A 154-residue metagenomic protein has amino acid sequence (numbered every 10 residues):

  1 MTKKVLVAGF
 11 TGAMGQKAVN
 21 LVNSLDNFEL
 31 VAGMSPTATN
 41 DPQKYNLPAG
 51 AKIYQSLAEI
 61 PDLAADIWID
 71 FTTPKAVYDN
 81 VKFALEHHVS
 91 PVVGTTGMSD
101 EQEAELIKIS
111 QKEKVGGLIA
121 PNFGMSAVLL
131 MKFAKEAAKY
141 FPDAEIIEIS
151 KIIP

Functional and structural regions predicted by a protein language model:
T2-V5: Extreme N-terminal starter segment of soluble prokaryotic enzymes
A8-T11, G15-V19: N-terminal Rossmann NAD(P)H-binding glycine-rich loop of SDR-like oxidoreductase domains
S24-N46: NAD(P)-binding Rossmann-fold cofactor-contacting core
A49-L63: Short acidic low-complexity segments
L63-E86, G97-E101: Beta-loop-alpha module in the N-terminal Rossmann-like domain of NAD(P)-dependent dehydrogenases, especially those
K82, T95-G117, E136: Rossmann-fold NAD(P)-binding glycine/threonine-rich loop
S90, E105-G124, P142-A144: Rossmann-fold dehydrogenase core element
L129-P154: Conserved anion/nucleotide-ligand pocket segment
